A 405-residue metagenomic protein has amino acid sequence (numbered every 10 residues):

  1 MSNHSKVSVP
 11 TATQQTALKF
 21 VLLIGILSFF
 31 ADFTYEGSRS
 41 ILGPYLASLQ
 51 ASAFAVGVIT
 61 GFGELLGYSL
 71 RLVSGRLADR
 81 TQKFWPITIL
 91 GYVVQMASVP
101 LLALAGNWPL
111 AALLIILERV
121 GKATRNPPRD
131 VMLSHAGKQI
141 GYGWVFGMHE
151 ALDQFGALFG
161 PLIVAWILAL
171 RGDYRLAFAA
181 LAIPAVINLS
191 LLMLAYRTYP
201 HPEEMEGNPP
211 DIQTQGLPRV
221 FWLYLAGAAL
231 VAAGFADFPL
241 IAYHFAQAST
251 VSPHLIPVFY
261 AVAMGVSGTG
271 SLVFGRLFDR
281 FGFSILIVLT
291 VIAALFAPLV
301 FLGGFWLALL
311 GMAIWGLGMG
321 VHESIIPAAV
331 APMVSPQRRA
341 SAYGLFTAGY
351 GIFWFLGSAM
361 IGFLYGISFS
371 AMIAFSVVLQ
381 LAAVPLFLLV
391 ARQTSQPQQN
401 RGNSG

Functional and structural regions predicted by a protein language model:
P10-E64, L223-S252, I256-F259: Helix-loop boundary and gating motifs at the non-cytosolic
L70-K83, L168, G270-G282, Y365: Helix-to-loop junctions at the C-terminal end of transmembrane segments in multipass secondary transporters
P86-P100, A182, S284-L299: Structural signature of the two symmetry-related core transmembrane helices
A103-I115, V300-G311: Helix-loop junctions at membrane interfaces in 12-TM secondary transporters
L114-F155, A329: Cytoplasmic helix-loop-helix junction between adjacent transmembrane helices in 12-TM secondary transporters
L176-M193, M372-L388: Symmetry-related core transmembrane helices of the 12-TM Major Facilitator Superfamily/SLC fold
G282-I326: C-terminal transmembrane helical hairpin of 12-TM major facilitator-type secondary transporters
R338-G366: A late C-terminal transmembrane helix in Major Facilitator Superfamily
